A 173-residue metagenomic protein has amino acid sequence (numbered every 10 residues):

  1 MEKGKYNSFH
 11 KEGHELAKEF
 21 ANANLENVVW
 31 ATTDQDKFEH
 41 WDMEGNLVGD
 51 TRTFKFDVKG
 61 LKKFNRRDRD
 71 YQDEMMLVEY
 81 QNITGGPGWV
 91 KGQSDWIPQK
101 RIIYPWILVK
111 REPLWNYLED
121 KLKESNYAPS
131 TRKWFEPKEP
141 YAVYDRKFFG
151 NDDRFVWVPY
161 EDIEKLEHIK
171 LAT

Functional and structural regions predicted by a protein language model:
K3, N7, K18-D50: A short acidic/basic microdomain associated with nuclease active sites
K3-S8, V29-A31, G60-L108: Catalytic cores of nucleic-acid endonucleases
K5, D50, I102-T173: Non-catalytic C-terminal interaction segments of nucleic acid-processing enzymes
G13-H14, T33-Q35, H168-T173: Accessory terminal regions of nucleic-acid processing enzymes
G13-K18, R111: A structural signal for well-ordered alpha-helical scaffolds and beta->alpha junctions
F38, R69-D70, Y141, V158: Short linear motifs centered on Gly/Pro in flexible linkers and helix caps
H40, T53, S94: Extracellular structured ligand-interaction cores
M43-R66: Conserved catalytic cores of phosphodiester-cleaving nucleases, focusing on short active-site segments
